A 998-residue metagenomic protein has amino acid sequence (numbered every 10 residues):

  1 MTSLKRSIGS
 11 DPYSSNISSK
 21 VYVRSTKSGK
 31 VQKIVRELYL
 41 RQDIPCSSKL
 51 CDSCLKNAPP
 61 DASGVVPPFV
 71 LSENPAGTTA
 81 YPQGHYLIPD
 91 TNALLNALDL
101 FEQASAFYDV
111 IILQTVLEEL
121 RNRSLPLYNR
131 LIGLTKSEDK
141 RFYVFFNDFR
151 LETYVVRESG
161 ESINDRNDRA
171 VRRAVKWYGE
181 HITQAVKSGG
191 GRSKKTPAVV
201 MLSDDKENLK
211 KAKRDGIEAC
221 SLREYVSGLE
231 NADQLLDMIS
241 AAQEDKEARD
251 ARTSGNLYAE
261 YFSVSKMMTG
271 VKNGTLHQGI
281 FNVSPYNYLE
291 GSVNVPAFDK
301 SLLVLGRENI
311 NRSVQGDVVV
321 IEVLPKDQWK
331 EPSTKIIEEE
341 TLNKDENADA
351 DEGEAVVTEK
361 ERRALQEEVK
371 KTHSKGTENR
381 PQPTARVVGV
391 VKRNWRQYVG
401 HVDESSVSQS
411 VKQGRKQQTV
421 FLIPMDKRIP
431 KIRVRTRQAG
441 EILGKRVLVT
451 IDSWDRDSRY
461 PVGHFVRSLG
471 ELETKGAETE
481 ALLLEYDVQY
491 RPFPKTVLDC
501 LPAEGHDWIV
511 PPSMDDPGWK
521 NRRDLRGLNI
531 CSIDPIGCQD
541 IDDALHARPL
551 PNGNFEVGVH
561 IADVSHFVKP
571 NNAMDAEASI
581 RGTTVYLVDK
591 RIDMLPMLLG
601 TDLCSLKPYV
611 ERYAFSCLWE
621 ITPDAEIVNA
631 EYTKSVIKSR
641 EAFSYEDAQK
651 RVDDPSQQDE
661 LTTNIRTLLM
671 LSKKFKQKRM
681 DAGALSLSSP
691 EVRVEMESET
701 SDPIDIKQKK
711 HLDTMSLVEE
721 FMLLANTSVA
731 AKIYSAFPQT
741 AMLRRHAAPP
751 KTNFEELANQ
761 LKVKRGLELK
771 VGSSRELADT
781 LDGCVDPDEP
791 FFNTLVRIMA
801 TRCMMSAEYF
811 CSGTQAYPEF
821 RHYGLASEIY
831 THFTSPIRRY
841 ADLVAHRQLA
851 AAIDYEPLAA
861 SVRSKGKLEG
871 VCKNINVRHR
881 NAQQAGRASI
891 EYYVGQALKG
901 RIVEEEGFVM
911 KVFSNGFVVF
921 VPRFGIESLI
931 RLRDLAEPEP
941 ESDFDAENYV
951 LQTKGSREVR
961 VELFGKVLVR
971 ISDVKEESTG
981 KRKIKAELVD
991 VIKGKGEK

Functional and structural regions predicted by a protein language model:
M1-L257: Noncatalytic, typically N-terminal accessory segments of nucleic acid-processing enzymes and closely related
T2-S14, K20-T26, L127, L131-L134 (+6 more regions): Non-catalytic, largely sequence-independent nucleic-acid-binding elements associated with nucleic-acid processing
V66-E73, T91-L94, K300-L302, K445-V447 (+2 more regions): Short linear interaction motifs
L87-I88, V110-I111, V200-L202, E218 (+16 more regions): Beta-strand cores of modular interaction/reader domains in eukaryotic scaffold and signaling proteins, especially PDZ
L95-A97, E102-S105, L117-N122, Y128-N129 (+19 more regions): Eukaryotic short linear interaction motifs
D99-Q103, R123-P126, K213-G216, E224 (+7 more regions): Short coil/turn segments at secondary-structure boundaries
A242-G558, S565-V610, F944, Y949-G965 (+2 more regions): Charge-lined substrate channels and their catalytic hotspots, especially those that engage the 3′ end of RNA
D426-P430, A439, L448, S453-R456 (+6 more regions): Electropositive polyanion-binding surfaces
